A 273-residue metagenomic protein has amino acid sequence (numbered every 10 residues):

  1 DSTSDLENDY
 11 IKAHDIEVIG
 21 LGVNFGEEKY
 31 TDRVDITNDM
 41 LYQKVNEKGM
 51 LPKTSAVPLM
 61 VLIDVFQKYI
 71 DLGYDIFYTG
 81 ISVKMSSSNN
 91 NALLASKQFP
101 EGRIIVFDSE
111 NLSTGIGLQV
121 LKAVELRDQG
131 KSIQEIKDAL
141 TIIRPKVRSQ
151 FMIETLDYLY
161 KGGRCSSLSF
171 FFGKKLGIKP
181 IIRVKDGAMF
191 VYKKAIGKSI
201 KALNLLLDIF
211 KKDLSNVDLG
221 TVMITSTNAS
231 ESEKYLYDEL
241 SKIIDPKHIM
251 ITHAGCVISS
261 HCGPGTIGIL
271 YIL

Functional and structural regions predicted by a protein language model:
T3-E17, L21-E28, K84-I105, N111-L273: Mixed-charge interfacial surface used for oligomerization/domain docking and macromolecular partner engagement
E28-E101: Class I S-adenosyl-L-methionine
K53, Y78, V106, M223-I224: Short catalytic-loop micro-motif centered on adjacent basic/acidic residues
